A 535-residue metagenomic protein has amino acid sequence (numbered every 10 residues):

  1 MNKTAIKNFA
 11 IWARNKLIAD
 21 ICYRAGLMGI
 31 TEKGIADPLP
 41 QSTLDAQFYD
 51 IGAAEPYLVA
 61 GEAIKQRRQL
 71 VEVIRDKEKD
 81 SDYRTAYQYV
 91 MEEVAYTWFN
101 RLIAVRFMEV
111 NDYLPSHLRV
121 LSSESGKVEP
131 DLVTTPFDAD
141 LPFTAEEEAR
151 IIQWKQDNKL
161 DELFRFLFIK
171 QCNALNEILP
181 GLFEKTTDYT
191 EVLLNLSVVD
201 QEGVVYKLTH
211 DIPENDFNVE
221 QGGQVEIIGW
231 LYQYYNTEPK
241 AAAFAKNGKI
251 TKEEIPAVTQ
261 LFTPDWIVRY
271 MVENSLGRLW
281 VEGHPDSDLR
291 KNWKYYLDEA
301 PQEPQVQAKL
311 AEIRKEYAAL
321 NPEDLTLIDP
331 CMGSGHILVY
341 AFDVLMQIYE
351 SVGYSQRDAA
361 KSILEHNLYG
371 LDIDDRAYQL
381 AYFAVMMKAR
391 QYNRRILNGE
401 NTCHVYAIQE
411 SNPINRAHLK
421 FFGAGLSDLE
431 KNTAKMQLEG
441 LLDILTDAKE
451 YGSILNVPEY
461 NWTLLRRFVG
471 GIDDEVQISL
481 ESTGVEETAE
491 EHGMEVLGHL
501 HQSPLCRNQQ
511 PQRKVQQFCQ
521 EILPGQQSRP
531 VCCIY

Functional and structural regions predicted by a protein language model:
M1-H284, M386-E410: Non-catalytic, mostly N-terminal accessory regions of nucleic-acid modification and defense proteins
N247-Y535: SAM-dependent methyltransferase catalytic region
